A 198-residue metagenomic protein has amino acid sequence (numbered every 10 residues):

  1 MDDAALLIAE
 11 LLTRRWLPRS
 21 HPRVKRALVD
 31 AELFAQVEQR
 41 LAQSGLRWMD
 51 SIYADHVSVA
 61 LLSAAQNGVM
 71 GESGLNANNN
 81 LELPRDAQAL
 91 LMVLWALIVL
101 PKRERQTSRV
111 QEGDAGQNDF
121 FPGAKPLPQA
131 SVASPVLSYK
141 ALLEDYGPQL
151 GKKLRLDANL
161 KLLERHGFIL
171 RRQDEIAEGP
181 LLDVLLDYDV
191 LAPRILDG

Functional and structural regions predicted by a protein language model:
M1-R85: Eukaryotic partner-binding/assembly regions in large regulatory complexes
L12-L28, R105-Y146: Short acidic, hydrophobic short linear motifs in intrinsically disordered regions
D30, L83, V132-P135, K152-D157: Alpha-helix N-cap/helix-initiation sites
E32-V37, Q149-R165: Short amphipathic alpha-helical interaction segments
S44, W48, L97-R105, Q149 (+2 more regions): Amphipathic alpha-helical interaction segments
A54-S63, H166, L170-P193: Accessory beta->alpha helical hairpin/"wing" motif in late/C-terminal subdomains of nucleic-acid enzymes
G68-L81, D183-G198: Short, amphipathic alpha-helical interaction segments positioned at domain boundaries
N78-R109: Aromatic- and glycine-enriched beta-alpha-beta binding-site module
